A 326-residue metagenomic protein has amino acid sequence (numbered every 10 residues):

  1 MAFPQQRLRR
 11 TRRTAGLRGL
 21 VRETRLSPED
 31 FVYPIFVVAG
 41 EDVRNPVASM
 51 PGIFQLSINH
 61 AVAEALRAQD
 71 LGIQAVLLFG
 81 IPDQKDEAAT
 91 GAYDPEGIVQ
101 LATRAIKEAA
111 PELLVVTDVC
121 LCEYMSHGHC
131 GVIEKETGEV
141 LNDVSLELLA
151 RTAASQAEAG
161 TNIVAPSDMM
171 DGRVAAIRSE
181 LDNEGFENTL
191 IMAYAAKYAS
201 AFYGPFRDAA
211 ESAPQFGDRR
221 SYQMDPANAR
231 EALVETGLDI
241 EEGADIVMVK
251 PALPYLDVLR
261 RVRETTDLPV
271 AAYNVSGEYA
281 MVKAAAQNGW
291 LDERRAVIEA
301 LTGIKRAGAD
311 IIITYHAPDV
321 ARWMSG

Functional and structural regions predicted by a protein language model:
M1-R22: N-terminal amphipathic/basic leader segments beginning at the initiator methionine
A2-Q6, S27-V32, V38-G326: Alpha/beta enzyme core
